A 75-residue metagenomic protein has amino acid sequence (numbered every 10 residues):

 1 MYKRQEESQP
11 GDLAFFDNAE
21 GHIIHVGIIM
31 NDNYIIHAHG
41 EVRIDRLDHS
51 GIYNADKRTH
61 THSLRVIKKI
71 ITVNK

Functional and structural regions predicted by a protein language model:
M1-Y2: Short, small-residue-biased leader/transition segments that mark boundaries at the very start of proteins
Q5: Phosphate/pyrophosphate-binding betaalpha-module
S8-D12: Loop/turn positions that initiate beta-strands
F15-F16, H37: A generic structural signal for residues embedded in beta-strands
N18-G21: Short polar/acidic secondary-structure junctions
I23-N31: Catalytic nucleophile-His microenvironment captured as a short glycine-rich beta-strand/loop that brackets
M30-K75: Aromatic- and glycine-rich peptidoglycan recognition patches
